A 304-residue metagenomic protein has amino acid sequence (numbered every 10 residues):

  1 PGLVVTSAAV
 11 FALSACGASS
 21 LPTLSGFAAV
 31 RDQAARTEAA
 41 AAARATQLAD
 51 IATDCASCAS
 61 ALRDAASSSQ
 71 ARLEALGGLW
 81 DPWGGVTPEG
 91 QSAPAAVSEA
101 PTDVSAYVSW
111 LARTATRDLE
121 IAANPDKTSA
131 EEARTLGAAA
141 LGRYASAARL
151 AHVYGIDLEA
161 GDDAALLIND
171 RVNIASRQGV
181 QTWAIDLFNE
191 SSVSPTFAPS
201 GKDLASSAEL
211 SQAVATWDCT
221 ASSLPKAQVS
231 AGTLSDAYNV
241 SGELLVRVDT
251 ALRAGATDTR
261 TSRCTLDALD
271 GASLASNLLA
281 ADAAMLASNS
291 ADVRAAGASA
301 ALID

Functional and structural regions predicted by a protein language model:
P1-A8: Sec-dependent N-terminal signal peptides
F11-A15: C-terminal motif of bacterial Sec signal peptides marking the signal peptidase cleavage site
G17-D304: All-alpha RGS (Regulator of G-protein Signaling) helical domain and cognate RGS-like helical scaffolds
